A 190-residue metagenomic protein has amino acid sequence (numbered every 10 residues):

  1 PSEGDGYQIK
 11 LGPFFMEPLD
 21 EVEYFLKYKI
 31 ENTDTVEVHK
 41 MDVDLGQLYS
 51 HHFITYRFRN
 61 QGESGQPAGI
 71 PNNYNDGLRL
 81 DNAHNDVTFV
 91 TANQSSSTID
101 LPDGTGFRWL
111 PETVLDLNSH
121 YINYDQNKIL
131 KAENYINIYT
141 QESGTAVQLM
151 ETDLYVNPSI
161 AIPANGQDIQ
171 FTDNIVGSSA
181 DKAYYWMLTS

Functional and structural regions predicted by a protein language model:
P1-S190: Beta-strand-centric surfaces of beta-sandwich/beta-rich domains
